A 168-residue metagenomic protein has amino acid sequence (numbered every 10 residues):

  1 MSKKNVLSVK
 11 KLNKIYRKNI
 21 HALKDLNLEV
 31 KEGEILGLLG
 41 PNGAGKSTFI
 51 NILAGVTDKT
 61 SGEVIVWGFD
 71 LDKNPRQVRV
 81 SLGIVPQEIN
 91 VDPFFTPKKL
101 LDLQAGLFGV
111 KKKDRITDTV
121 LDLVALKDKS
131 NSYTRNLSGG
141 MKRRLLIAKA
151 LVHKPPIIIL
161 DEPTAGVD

Functional and structural regions predicted by a protein language model:
P41-G45: Walker A (P-loop) phosphate-binding loop of ABC-type ATPase nucleotide-binding domains
G62-D70, Q77-V78: Conserved ABC transporter NBD signature motif
D102, G106-K129: Conserved ABC ATPase "signature" region
Y133-L137: Conserved ABC ATPase signature
K154: Conserved catalytic motifs of ABC-family nucleotide-binding domains
I158-D161: Catalytic Walker B motif of ABC-type/P-loop ATPase nucleotide-binding domains
